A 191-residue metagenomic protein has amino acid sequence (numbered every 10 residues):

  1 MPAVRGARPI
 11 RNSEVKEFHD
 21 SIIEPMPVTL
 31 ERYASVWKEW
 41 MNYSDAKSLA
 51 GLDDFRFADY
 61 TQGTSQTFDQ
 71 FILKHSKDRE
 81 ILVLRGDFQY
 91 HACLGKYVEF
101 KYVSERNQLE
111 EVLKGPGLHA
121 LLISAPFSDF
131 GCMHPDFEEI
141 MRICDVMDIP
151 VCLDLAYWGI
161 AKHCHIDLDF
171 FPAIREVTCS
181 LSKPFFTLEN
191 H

Functional and structural regions predicted by a protein language model:
M1-Q66, Q70, K74, G86: Conserved N-terminal alpha-helix of the aminotransferase class I/II PLP-enzyme fold
R5-P9, Q89-Y90, S104-K162: Active-site phosphate-binding strand-loop segment of PLP-dependent enzymes
W37-L49, G131-N190: Active-site pre-lysine segment of PLP-dependent enzymes
F55, K77-E80, P116-H119, V146-P150 (+1 more regions): A general structural motif
T61-T67, L84-Y90, S128-D129, Y157-G159 (+1 more regions): Gly/Ser/Thr-rich loops at beta-strand to alpha-helix junctions that form or flank small-molecule/cofactor-binding
F71-A92, K101-E110: Conserved PLP-anchoring active-site segment centered on the Schiff-base-forming lysine
A92-L94, E110-K114, F186-N190: Short, charged, surface-exposed secondary-structure boundary motifs
L94-Q108, G117-H119, A173-S180: Active-site regions of enzymes building and remodeling cell-envelope glycoconjugates
